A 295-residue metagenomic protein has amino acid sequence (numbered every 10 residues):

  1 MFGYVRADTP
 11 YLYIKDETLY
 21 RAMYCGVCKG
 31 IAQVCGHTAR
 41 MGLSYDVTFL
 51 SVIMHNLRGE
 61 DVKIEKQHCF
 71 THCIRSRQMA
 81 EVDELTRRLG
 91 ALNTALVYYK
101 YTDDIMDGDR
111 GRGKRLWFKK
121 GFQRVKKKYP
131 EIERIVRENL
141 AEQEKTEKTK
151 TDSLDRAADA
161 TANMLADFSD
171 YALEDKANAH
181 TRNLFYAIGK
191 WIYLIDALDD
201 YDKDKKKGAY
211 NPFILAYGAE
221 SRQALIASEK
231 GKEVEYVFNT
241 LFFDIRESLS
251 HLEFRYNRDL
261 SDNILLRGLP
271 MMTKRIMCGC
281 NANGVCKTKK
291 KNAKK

Functional and structural regions predicted by a protein language model:
M1-N183, K190, L194-L241, I245-N257 (+5 more regions): Acidic catalytic motifs of isoprenoid enzymes
C278-K295: Mixed-charge, low-complexity intrinsically disordered regions
